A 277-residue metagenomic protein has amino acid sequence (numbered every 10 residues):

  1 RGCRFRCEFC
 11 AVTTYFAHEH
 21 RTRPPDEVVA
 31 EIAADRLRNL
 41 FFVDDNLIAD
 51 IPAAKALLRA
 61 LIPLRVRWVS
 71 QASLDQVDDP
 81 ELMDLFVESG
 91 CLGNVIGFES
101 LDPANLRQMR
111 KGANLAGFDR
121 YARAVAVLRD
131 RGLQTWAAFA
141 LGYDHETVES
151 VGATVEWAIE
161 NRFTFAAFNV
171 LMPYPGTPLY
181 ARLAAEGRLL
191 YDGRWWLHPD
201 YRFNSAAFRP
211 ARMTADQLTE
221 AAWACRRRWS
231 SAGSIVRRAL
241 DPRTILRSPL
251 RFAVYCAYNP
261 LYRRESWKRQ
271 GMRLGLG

Functional and structural regions predicted by a protein language model:
R1-W136, Y143, E149, E156: Radical SAM [4Fe-4S] cluster-binding motif and immediate context
F5, P52, A104-M109, L141-E149 (+2 more regions): Flexible glycine/acidic-rich beta-alpha junction loops that bind and position SAM and/or redox cofactors in anaerobic
T14, I32, R162, G187 (+1 more regions): A general structural signal marking secondary-structure boundaries and capping sites
T22-R23, V151-G152, R237-D241: Composition- and surface-driven signal marking solvent-exposed, interaction-prone regions in large proteins
E81-F86, R110-A116, Q134-Y143, T177-A184 (+3 more regions): Noncatalytic linker/hinge segments flanking ATPase motor cores
E156-F165: Basic phosphate/pyrophosphate-binding loop/patch that engages nucleotide-derived ligands
P178-Y180, R188-G277: Radical SAM enzyme core and accessory elements
